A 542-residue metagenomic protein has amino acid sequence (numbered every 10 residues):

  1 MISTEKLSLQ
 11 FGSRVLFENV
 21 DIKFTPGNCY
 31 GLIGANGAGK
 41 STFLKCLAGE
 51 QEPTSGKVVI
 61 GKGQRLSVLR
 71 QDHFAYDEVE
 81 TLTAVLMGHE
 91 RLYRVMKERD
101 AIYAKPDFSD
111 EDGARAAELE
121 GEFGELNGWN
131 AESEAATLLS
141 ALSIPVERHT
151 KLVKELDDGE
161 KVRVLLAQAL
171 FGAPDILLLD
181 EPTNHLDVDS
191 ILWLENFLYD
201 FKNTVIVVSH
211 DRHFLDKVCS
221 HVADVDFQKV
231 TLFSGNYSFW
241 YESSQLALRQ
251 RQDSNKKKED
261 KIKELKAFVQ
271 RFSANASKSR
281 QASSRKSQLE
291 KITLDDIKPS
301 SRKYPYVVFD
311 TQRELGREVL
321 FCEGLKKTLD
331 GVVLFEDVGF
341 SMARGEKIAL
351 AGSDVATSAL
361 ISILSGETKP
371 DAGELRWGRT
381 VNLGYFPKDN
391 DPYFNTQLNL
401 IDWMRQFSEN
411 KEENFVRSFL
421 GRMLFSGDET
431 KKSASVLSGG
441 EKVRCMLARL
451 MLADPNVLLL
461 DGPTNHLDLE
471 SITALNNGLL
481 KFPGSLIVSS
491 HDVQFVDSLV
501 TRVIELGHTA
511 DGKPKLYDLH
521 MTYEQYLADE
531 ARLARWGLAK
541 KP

Functional and structural regions predicted by a protein language model:
M1-D253, V308-P542: ABC ATP-binding cassette signature C-motif
Y103, Y241, Q270-S273, S277 (+1 more regions): A structural signal for long alpha-helical coiled-coils and helix-turn connectors that form the cytosolic signaling
G113, L186-D187, S283-L294: Extended non-transmembrane interhelical loops and adjacent amphipathic helices of multipass membrane proteins
N130, S277-Q281, K291-S301: Proline-centered turn/helix-capping motifs that create local helix->coil transitions or kinks
A136-L142, A267-R271, S287-I292: Short amphipathic coiled-coil heptad-repeat segments
R251-L265, V269-R271, K278-S287, K303 (+1 more regions): ABC ATPase nucleotide-binding domains
